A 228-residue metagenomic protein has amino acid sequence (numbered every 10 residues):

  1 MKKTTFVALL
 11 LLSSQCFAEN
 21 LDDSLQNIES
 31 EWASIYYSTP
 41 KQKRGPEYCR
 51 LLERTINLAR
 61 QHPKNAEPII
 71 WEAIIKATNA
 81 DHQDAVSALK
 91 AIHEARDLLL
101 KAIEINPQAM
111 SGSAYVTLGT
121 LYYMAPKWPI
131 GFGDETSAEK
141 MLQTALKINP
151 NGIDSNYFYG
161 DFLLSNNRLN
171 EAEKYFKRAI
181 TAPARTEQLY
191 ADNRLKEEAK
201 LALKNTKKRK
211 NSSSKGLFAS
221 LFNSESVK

Functional and structural regions predicted by a protein language model:
F17-R54, L58: N-terminal leader/linker segments that initiate helical-solenoid repeat arrays
K41-I56, A88-D97, G131-T136: Helix-turn-helix repeat elements of alpha-solenoid scaffolds
P63, P107-A109, P150: Short coil turns that delineate tetratricopeptide repeat
P68, G112-A114, S155, L189: TPR alpha-solenoid repeat register
R96-L100, G133-E139, L169-E187: TPR/TPR-like (Sel1-like) alpha-helical repeat modules
T181-K228: Terminal, low-structured helical/coil segments at or just beyond the last alpha-helical repeat
